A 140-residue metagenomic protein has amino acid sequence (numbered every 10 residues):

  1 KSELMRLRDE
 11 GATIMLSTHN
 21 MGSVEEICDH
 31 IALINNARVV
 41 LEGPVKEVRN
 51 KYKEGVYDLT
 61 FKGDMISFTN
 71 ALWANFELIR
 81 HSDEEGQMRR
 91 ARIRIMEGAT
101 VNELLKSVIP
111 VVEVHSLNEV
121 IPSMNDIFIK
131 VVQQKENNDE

Functional and structural regions predicted by a protein language model:
K1, R49, N125-I129: Conserved protein kinase catalytic domain
S2-R94: ABC transporter nucleotide-binding domain
M96-E140: C-terminal coupling/interaction segments
